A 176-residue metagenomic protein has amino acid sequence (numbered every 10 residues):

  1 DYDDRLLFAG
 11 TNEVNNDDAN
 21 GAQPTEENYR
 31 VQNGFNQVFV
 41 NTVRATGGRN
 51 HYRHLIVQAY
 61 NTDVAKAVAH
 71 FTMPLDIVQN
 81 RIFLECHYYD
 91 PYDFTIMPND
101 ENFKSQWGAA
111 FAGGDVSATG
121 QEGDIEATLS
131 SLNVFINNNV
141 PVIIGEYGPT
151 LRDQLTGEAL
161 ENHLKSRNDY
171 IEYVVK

Functional and structural regions predicted by a protein language model:
Y2-T119, S130-P149: Active-site region of glycoside hydrolase catalytic domains
A118-K176: Substrate-binding cleft of secreted/luminal carbohydrate-active enzymes
